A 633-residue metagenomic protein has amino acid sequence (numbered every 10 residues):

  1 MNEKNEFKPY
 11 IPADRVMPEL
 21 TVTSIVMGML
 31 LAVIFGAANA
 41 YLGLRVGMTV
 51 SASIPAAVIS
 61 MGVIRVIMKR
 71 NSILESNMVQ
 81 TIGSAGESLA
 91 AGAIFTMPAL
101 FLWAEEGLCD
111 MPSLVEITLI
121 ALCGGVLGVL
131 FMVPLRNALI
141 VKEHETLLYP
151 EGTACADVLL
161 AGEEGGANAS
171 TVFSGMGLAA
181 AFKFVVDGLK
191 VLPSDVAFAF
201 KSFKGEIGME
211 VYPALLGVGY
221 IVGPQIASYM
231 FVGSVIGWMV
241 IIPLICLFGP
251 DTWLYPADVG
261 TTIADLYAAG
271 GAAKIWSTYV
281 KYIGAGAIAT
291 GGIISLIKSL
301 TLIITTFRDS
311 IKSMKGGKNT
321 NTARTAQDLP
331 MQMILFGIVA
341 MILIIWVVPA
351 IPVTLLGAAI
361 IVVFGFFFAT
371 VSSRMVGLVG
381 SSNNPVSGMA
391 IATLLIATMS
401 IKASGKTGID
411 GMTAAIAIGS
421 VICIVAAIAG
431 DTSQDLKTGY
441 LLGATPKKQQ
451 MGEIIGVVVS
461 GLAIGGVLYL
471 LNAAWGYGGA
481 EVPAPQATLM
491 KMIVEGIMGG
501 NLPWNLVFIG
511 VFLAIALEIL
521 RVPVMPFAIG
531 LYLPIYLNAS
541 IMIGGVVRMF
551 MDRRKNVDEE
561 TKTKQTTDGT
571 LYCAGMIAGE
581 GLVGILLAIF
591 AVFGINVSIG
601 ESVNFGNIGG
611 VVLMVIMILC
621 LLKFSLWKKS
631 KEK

Functional and structural regions predicted by a protein language model:
M1-K633: Alpha-helical multipass membrane-protein architecture
